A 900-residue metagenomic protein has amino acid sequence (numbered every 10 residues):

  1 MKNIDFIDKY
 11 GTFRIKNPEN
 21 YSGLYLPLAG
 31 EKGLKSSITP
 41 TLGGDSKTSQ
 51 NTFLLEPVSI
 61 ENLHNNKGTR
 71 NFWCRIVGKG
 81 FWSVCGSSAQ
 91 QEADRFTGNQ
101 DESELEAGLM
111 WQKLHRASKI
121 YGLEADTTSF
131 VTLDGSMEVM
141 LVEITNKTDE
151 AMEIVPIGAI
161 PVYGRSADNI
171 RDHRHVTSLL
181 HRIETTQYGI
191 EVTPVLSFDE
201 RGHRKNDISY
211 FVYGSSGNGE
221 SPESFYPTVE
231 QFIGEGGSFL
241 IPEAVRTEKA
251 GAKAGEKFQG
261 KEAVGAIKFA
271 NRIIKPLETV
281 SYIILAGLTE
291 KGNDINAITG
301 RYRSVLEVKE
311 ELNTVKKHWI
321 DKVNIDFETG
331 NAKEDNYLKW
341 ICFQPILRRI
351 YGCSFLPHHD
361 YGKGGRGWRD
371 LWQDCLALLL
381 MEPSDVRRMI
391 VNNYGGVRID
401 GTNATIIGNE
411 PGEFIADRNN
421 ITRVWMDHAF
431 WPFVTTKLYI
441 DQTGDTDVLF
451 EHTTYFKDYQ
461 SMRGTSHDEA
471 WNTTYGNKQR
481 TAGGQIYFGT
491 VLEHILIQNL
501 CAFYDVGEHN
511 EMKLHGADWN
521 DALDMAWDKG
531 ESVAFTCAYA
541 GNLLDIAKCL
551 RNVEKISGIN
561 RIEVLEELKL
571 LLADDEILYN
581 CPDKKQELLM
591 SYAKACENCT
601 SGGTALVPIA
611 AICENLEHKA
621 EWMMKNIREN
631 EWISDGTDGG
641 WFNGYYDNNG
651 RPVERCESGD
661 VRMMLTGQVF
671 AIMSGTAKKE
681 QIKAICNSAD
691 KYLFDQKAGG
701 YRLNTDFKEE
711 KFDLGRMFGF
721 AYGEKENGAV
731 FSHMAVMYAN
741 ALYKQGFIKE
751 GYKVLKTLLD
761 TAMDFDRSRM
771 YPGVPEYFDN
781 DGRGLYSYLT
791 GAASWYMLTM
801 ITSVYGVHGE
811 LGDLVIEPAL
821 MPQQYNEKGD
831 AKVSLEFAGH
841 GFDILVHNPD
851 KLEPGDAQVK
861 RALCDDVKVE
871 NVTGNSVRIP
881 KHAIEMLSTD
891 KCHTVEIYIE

Functional and structural regions predicted by a protein language model:
M1-W372, P383-G396, N409, R423-W431 (+14 more regions): Anionic coordination/interaction segments
W73-I76, L277, L378-E382, V386 (+7 more regions): Aromatic-rich carbohydrate-recognition surfaces in CAZymes
T97, E328-W340, R388, N393-T402 (+5 more regions): Active-site acid/base region of carbohydrate-active enzymes
A254-G255, Q259-A270, N630-D660, G719 (+2 more regions): Flexible, glycine/threonine-enriched loop-and-boundary segments that flank and lead into catalytic domains of large
H358-D370, A416-M426, A522-T536, R651-G675 (+4 more regions): Solvent-exposed loop and edge beta-strand segments that line ligand/cofactor-binding and catalytic clefts
V815-P854: Beta-strand-rich recognition domains
L863-E870: Short strand-turn-strand beta-turns centered on an Asx-Gly dipeptide
N875-E900: C-terminal beta-strand-rich structural cap/linker in extracellular carbohydrate-active enzymes
